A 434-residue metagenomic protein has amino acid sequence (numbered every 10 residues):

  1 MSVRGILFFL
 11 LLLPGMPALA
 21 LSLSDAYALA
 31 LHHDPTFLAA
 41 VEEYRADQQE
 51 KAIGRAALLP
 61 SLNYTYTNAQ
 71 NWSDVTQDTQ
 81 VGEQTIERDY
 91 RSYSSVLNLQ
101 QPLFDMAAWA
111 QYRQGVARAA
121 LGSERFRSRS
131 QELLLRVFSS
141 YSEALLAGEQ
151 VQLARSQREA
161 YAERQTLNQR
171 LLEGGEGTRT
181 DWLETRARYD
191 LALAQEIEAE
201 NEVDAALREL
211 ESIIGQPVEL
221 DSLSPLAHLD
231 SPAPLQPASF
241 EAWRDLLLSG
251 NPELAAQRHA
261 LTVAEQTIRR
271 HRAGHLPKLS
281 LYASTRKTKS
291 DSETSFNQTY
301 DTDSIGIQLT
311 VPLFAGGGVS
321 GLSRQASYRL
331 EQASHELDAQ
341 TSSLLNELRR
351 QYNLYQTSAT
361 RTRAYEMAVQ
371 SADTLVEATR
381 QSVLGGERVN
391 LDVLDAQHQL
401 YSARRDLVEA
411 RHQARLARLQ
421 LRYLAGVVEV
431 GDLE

Functional and structural regions predicted by a protein language model:
L19-T67, S73, Q101, V218 (+4 more regions): Bacterial Sec-pathway N-terminal export signals of envelope proteins
L38, S61-V81, D89, Q101-S128 (+5 more regions): Small/polar (Gly/Ser/Thr/Ala-rich) solvent-exposed segments that form structured loops/beta-strands/short helices used
A39-G54, R129-A154, R170, A206 (+3 more regions): Amphipathic alpha-helical coiled-coil segments
P60, Y93-L97, W243, D303-L309: Hydrophobic, lipid-facing positions within transmembrane beta-strands of outer-membrane proteins
W72, D406-E434: Acidic, low-complexity, intrinsically disordered peripheral segments
E87-R91, P237, T299-D301, S402: Short sequence motifs at beta-strands and strand-loop junctions characteristic of Gram-negative outer-membrane
E132-L246, Q351-L354, S358, Q399-L400: Periplasmic alpha-helical coiled-coil/stalk elements that build and connect Gram-negative outer-membrane
